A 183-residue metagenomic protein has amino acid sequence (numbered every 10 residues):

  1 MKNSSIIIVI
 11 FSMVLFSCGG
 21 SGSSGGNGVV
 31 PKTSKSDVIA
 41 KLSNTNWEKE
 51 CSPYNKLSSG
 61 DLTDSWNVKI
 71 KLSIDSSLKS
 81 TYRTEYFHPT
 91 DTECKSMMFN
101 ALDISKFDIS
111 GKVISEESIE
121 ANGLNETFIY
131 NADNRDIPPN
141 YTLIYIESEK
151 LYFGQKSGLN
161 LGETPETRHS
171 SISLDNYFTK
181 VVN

Functional and structural regions predicted by a protein language model:
M1-C18: Sec-dependent bacterial lipoprotein signal peptides
V14-L42, F178-N183: Bacterial Sec-dependent N-terminal signal peptides
N27-E85: N-terminal export/targeting and maturation segments
S52-G60, T81-E163: Contiguous, well-ordered beta-strand patches that form the walls/edges of small beta-barrel/beta-sandwich domains
E166-T167: Intrinsically disordered, proline/serine/glycine-rich low-complexity cytoplasmic regions
S170-K180: C-terminal partner/receptor-binding element of secreted or periplasmic proteins
